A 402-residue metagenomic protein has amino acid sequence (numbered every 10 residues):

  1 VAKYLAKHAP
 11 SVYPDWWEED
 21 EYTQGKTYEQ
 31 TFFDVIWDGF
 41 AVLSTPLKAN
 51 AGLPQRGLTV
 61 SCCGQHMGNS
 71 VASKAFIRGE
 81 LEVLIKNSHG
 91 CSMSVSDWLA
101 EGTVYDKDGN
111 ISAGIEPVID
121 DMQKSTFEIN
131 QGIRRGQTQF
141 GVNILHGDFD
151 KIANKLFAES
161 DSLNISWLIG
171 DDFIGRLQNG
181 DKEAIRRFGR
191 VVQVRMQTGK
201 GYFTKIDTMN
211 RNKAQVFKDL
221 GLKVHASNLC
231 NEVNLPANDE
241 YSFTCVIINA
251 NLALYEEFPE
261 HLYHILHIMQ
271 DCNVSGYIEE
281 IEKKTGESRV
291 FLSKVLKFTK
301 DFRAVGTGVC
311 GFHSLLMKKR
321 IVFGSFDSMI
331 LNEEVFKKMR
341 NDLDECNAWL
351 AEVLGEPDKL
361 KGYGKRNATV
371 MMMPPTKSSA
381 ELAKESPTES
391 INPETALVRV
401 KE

Functional and structural regions predicted by a protein language model:
V1-E402: Extended catalytic cores of very large enzyme megasubunits
